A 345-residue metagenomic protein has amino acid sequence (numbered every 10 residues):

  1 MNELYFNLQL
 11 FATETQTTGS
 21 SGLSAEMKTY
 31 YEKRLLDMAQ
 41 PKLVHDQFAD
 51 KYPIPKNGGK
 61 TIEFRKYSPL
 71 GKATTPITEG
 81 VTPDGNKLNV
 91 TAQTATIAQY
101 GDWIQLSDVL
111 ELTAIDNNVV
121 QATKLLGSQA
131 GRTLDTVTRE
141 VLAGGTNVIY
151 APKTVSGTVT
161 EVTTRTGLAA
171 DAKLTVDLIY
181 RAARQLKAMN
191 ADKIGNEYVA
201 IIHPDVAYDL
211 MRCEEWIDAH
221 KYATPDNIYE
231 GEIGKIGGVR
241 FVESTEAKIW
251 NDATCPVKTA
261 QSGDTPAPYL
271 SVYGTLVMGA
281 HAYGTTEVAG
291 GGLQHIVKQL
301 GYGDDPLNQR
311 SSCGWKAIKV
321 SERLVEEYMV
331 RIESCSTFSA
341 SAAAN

Functional and structural regions predicted by a protein language model:
N2-T96, M329, A342-A343: N-terminal "assembly arms/tails" that initiate or stabilize quaternary assembly in self-assembling proteins
A12-H45, E161-Q185, A207-N345: Sequence/fold signature of self-assembling virion shell proteins
G58, A98-A114, N118, A183-R212: Structured, hydrophobic secondary-structure cores that serve as assembly/anchoring elements
F64, K124, S128, N196 (+3 more regions): Hydrophobic alpha-helical segments involved in membrane association or supramolecular assembly
K66, I202-P204, E243: Flexible glycine-/small-residue-rich
S68, D108, A317-S321: Beta-strand elements of well-folded, non-transmembrane domains
K87-A114, G284, A289, Q294: Short acidic, glycine/tyrosine-flanked loop/strand segments centered on an H-E-D-like triad
L110-A188, D205, A343-N345: Alpha-helical scaffold segments that mediate packing/assembly in large oligomeric complexes
